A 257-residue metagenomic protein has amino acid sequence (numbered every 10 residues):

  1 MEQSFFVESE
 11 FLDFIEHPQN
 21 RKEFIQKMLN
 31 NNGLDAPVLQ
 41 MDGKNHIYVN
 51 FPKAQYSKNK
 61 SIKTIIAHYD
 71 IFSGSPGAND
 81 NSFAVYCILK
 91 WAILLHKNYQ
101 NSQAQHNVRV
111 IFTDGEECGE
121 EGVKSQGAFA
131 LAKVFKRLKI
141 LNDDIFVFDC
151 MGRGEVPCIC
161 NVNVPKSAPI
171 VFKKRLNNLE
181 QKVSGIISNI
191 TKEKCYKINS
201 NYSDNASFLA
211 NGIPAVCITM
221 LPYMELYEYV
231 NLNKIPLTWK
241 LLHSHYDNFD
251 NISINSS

Functional and structural regions predicted by a protein language model:
E2-K58: A non-catalytic alpha/beta surface segment that caps or lines the substrate-entry region of metallo-dependent hydrolase
I15-K22, G77-N81, S257: Solvent-exposed, acidic/flexible segments
A36-P37, V108, D143, E193-C195 (+1 more regions): Hydrophobic anchor at the start of a short beta-strand that flanks the dinucleotide cofactor-binding loop
Y48, T64-I66, R109-F112, D143-V147 (+1 more regions): Structural recognition of the beta-strand scaffold that forms the well-ordered cores of secreted hydrolase catalytic
S61-S73: Glycine/charged-rich beta-loop-alpha catalytic/anionic-binding loops adjacent to active sites
F72-R175, K182-N189, K197, N201 (+1 more regions): Acidic/histidine-rich catalytic neighborhood of metal-dependent amide-processing enzymes
E155-S257: Active-site-adjacent substrate-binding region of metalloamidase/peptidase-like peptide-processing proteins
